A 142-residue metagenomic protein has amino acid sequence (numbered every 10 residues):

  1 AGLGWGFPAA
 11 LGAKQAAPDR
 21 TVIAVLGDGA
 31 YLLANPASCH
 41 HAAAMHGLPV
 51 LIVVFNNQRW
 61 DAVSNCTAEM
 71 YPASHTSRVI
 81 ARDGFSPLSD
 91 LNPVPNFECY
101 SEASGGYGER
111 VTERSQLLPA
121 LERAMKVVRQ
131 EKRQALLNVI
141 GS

Functional and structural regions predicted by a protein language model:
A1-S142: Thiamine diphosphate
